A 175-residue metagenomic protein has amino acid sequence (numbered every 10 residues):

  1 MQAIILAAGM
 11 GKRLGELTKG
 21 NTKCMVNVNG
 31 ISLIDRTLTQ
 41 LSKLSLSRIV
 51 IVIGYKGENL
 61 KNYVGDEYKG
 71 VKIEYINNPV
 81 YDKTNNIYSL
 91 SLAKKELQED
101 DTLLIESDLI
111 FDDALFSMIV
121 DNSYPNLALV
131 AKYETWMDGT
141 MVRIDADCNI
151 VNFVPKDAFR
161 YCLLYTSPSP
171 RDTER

Functional and structural regions predicted by a protein language model:
M1-T18: N-terminal nucleotide-binding beta1-loop-alpha1 segment
Q2-I5, I31-D100: Conserved N-terminal catalytic core of the sugar/cofactor nucleotidyltransferase
M10, N21, K56: A generic "binding-loop/recognition-motif" signal
R13, N59-N62, A114: Phosphate- and divalent-cation-binding pockets in alpha/beta enzyme and binding domains that engage nucleotide-derived
K23-L33: Short catalytic helix/loop segments, enriched in acidic residues and glycine and frequently bearing histidine
Y68-T140: Conserved beta-loop-beta/alpha segment of the NTase-like Rossmann-fold superfamily that binds/positions NTPs
P125-L129, Y133-Y161: Anionic-ligand binding region
Y165-R175: Single conserved hydrophobic/aromatic residue that forms the stacking wall/gate of nucleotide- or nucleobase-binding
